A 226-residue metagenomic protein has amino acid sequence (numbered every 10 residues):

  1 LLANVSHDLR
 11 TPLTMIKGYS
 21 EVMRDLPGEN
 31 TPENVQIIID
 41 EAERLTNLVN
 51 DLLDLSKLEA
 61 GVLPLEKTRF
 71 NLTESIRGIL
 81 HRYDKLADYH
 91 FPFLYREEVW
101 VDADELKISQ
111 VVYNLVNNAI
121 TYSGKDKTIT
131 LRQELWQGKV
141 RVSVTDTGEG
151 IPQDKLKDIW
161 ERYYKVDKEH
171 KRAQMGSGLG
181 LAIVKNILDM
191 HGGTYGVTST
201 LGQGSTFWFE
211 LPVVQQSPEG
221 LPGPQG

Functional and structural regions predicted by a protein language model:
R24-T31: Short acidic helix/loop segment immediately C-terminal to the autophosphorylated histidine in two-component histidine
D40-L45: Short alpha-helical segment of the dimerization/phosphotransfer core of two-component systems
E66-H81: A conserved beta-strand-to-alpha-helix junction within the catalytic ATP-binding
E66-R69, H90-W100: Conserved catalytic submotifs in the C-terminal HATPase_c
L72, G150-E161: Short helix N-cap motif at coil->helix boundaries in the Bergerat
A119-I120: Short helix-loop "hinge" at the ATP-lid/N-box region of the Bergerat-fold HATPase_c
G192-G193: Conserved glycine-rich
